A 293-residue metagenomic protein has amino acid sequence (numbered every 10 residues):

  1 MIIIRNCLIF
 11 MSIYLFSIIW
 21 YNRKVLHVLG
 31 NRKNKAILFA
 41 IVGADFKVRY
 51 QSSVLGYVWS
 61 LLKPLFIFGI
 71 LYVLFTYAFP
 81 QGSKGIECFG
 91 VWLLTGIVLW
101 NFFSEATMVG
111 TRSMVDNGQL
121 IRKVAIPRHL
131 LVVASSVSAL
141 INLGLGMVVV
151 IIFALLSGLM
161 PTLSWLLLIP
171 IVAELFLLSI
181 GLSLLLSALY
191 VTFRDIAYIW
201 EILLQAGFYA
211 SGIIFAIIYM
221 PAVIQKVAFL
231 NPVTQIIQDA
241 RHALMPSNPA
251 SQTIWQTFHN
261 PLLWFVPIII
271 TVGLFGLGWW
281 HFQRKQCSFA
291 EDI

Functional and structural regions predicted by a protein language model:
M1-I293: Hydrophobic transmembrane alpha-helices and immediately adjacent juxtamembrane helices of multi-pass inner-membrane
